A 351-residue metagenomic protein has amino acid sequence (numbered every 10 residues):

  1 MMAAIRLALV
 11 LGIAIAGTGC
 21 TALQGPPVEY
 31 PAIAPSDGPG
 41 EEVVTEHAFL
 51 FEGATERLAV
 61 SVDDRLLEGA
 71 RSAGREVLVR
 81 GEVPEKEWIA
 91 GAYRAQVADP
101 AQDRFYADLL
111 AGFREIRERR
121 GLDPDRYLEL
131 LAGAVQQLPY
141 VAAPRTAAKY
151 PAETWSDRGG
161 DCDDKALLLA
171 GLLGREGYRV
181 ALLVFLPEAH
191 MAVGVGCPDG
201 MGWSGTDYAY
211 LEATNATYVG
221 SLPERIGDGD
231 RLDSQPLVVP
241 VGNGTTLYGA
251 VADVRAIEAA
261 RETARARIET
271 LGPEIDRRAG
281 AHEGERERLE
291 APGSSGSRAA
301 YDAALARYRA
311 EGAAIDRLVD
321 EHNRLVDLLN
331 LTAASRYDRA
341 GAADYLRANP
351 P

Functional and structural regions predicted by a protein language model:
M1-A8: Bacterial N-terminal signal peptides that target proteins for export
A8-L9, Y218: A broad, structure-centric signal for solvent-exposed, well-ordered loop/edge residues that line or flank functional
V10-I15: Sec-dependent N-terminal signal peptides of Gram-positive bacterial secreted proteins and lipoproteins
G17-G19: C-terminal motif of bacterial Sec signal peptides marking the signal peptidase cleavage site
T21-P351: A structural boundary/capping signal
